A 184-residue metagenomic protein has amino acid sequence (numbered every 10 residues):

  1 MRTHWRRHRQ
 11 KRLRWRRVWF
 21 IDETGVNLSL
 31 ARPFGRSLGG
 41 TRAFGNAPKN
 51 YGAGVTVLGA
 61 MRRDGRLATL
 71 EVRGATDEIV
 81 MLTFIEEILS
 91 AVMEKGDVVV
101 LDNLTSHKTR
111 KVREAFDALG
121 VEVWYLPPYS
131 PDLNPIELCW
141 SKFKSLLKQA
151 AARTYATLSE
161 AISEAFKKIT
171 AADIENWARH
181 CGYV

Functional and structural regions predicted by a protein language model:
M1-V184: Short functional hotspots at interaction and active-site rims
